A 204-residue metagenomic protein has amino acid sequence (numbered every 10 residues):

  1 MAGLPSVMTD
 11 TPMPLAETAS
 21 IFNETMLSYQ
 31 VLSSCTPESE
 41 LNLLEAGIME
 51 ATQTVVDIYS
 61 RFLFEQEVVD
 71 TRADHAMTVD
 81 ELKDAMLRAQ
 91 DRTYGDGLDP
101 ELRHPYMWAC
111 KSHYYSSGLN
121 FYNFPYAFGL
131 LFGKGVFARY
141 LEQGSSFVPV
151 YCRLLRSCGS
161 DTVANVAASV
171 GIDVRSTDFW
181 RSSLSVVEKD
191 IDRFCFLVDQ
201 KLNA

Functional and structural regions predicted by a protein language model:
M1-S6: Catalytic Zn2+-binding segment of zinc metalloproteases
V7-P14, A51, V55, S116-N123: Short, solvent-exposed segments of well-ordered alpha helices
M8, T36-G47, D80-E81, V148-R153: Beta-strand segments within the central parallel beta-sheet cores of soluble alpha/beta enzyme folds
D10-E38, G47-I48, Q53, G129: Post-HExxH zinc-binding segment in Zn-dependent metallohydrolases
T25, Q30-S33, I58, F62 (+1 more regions): C-terminal, non-catalytic "cap/extension" segments appended to globular domains
N42-L43, G47-A51, A109-S116: Histidine/acidic-rich helix-loop-helix segments that form or flank divalent-metal centers in metalloenzyme catalytic
E45, M49-D57, R61, E65: Solvent-exposed, amphipathic alpha-helical "stalk/arm" or coiled-coil-like segments used as scaffolds
